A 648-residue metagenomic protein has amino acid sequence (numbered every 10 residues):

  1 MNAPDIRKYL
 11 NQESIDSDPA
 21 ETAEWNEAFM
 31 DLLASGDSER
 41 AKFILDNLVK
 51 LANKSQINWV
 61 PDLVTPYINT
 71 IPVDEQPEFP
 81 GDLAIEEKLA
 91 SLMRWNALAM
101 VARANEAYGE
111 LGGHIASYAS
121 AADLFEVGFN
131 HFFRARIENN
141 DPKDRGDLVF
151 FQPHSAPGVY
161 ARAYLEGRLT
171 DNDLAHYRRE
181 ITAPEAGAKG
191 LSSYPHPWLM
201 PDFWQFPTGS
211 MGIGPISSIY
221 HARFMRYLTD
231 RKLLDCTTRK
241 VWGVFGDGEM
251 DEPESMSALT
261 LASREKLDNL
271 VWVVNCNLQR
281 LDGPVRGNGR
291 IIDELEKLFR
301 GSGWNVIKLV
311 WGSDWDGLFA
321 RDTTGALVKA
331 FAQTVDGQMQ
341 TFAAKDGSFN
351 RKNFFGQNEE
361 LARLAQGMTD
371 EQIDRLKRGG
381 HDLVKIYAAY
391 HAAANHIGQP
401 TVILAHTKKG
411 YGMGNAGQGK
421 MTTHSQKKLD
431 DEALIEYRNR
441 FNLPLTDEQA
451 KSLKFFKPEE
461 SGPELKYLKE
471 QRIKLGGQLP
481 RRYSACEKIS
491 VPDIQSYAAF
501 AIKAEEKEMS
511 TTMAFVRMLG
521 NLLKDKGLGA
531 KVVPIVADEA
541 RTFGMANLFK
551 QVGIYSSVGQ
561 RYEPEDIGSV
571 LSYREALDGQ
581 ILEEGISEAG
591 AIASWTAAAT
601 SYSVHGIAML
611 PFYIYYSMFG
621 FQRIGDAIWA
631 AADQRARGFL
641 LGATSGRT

Functional and structural regions predicted by a protein language model:
N2-E166, T170, M509-D525, V536: N-terminal amphipathic, basic-rich helices that act as targeting or association modules
N11, A28-D31, E78-E86, A104-G113 (+11 more regions): Glycine- and acidic
D31, G113-A116, G146-V149, K240-W242 (+12 more regions): Beta-sheet entry/capping signal
Q76-A97, Y118, R136, D141 (+3 more regions): Non-catalytic terminal/interface segments that mediate subunit docking, oligomerization, and allosteric communication
Q76-M93, A97-A107, H114-E265, N288-G289 (+3 more regions): Cofactor-binding active-site loop characterized by glycine-rich and histidine/acidic residues
P153-P157, E180-I181, W242-E252, N275-R280 (+7 more regions): Acidic, glycine-rich active-site loops and adjacent beta-strand->loop/helix elements that engage anionic groups
R168-A186, S263-N275, K297-W304, W629-R647: A glycine-rich helix N-cap at a beta->alpha junction
C276-K503: Long, well-ordered, tryptophan-enriched scaffold segments
